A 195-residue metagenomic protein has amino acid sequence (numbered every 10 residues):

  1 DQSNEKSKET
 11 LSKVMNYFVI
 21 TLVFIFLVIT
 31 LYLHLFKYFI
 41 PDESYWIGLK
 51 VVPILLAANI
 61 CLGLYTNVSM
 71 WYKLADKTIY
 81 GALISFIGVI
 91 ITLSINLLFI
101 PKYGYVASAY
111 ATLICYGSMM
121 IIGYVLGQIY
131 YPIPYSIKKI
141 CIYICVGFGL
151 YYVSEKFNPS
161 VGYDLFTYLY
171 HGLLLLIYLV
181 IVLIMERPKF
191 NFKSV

Functional and structural regions predicted by a protein language model:
D1-S85: Specific pore-lining/lateral-gate transmembrane helices of multi-pass inner-membrane transport and insertion machines
N4-E5, A75-K77, Q128-I137, V161-Y163 (+1 more regions): Membrane-interface helix-boundary motifs at transmembrane edges
Y17-T30, S85-V89, V106-G127, H171-V182: Short alpha-helical transmembrane segments in multi-pass integral membrane proteins
T21, K50-I54, Y80-I84, A107 (+3 more regions): Alpha-helical transmembrane segments of integral membrane proteins
L27, L93-L97, F148-G162: Hydrophobic alpha-helical transmembrane segments in multi-pass integral membrane proteins
L35, W71, L97-K102, V125 (+2 more regions): Membrane-interface helix caps of multi-pass small-molecule transporters
L62, V68-S94, Y105-C115, I137 (+1 more regions): Alpha-helical transmembrane segments of multi-pass membrane transporters/permeases
S154-V195: Membrane-proximal transmembrane or re-entrant/amphipathic helices at the cytosolic face
